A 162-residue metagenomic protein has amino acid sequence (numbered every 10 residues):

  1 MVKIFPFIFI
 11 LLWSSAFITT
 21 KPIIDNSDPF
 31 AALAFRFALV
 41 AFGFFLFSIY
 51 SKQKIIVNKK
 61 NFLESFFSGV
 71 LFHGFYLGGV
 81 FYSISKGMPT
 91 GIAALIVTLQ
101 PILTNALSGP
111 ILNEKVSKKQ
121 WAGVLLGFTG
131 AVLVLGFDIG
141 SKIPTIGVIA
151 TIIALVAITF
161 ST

Functional and structural regions predicted by a protein language model:
M1-A34, S141-T162: Glycine-/small-residue-enriched transmembrane alpha-helix faces in small-molecule transporters and effluxers
P6-F7, K60-S68, V116-F128, G147-V148: Cytoplasmic-side transmembrane-helix entry/capping segments in multi-pass membrane proteins
I8-L12, F17-T19, L39, L71-F72 (+7 more regions): Hydrophobic residues within membrane-embedded alpha-helical segments of Major Facilitator Superfamily
A16-F17, F45-V97, N105, L133-V134: Specific transmembrane alpha-helical segments of multi-pass solute transporters/efflux pumps, especially DMT/EamA
I23, A32, R36, S83 (+2 more regions): Hydrophobic/aromatic residues within transmembrane alpha-helices of multi-pass small-molecule transporters
D28-V40, Y82-Q100, P144-V156: Structural signature of hydrophobic alpha-helical transmembrane segments
F44, V116-G136, A154-I158: Hydrophobic transmembrane alpha-helices of multi-pass small-molecule transport proteins
L46-K52, Q100-L125: C-terminal transmembrane-helix exit sites in multi-pass transporters
